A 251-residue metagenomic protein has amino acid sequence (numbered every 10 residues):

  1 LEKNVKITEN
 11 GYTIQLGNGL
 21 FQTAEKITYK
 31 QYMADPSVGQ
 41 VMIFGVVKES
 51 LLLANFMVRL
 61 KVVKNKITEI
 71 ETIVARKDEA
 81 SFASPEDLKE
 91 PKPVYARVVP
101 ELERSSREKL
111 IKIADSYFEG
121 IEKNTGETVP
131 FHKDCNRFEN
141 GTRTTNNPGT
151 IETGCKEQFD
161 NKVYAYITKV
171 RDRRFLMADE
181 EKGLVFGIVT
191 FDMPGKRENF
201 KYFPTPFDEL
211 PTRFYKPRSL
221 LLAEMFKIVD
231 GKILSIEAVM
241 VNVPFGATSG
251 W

Functional and structural regions predicted by a protein language model:
L1-W251: C-terminal and inter-domain tail/linker signature
